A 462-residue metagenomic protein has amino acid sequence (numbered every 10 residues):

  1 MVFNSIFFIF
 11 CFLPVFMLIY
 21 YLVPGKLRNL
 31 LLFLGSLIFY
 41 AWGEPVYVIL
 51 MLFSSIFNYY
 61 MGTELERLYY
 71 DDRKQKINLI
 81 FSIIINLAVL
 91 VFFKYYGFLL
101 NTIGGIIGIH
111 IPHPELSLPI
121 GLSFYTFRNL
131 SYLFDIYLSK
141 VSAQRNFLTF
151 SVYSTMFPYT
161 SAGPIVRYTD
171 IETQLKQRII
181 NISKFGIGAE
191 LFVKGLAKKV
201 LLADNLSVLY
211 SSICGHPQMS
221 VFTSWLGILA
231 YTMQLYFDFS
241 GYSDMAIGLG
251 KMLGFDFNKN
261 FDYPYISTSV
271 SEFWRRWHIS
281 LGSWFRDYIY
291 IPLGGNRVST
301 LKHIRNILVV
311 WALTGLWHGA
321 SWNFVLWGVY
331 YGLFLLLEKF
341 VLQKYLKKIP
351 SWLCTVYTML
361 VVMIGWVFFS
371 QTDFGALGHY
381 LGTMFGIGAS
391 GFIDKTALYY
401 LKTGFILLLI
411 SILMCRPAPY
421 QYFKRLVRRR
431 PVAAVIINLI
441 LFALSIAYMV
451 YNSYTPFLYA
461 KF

Functional and structural regions predicted by a protein language model:
M1-K461: Membrane-embedded transmembrane alpha-helical bundles that form the catalytic cores of multi-pass lipid-modifying
